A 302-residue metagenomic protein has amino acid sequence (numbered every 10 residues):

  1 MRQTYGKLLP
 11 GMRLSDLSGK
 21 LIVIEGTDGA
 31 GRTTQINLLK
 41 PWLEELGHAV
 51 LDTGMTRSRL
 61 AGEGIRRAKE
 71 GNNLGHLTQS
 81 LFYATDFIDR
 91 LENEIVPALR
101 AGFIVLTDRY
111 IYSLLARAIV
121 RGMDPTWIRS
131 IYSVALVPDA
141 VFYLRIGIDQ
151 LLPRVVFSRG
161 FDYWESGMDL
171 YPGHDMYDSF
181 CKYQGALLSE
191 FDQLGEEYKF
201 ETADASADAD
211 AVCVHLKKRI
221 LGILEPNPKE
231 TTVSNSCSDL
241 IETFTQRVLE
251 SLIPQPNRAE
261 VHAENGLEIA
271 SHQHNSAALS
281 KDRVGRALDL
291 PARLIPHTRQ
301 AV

Functional and structural regions predicted by a protein language model:
R2-S15, K40, V156-L252: NTP-dependent small-molecule kinase module
I24: Hydrophobic anchor at the beta1->P-loop junction of P-loop NTPases
T27: P-loop (Walker A) phosphate-binding loop of NTP-binding proteins
R32: Conserved lysine of the Walker
Q35: Hydrophobic positions on the alpha1 helix immediately C-terminal to the Walker A/P-loop
L46-L136: ATP-dependent small-molecule kinase phosphotransfer cores that center on conserved nucleotide phosphate-binding segments
L114-A186: A glycine- and Lys/Arg-enriched "phosphate-lid" helix/loop adjacent to the NTP-binding pocket of small-molecule kinases
R258-N265, Q273-S276, D282-R283, L290 (+1 more regions): Alpha-helix boundary/capping motif
